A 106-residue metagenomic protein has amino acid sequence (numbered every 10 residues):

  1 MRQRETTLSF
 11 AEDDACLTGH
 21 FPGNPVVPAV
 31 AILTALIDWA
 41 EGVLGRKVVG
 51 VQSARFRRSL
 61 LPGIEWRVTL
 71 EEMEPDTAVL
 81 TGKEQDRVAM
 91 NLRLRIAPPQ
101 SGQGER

Functional and structural regions predicted by a protein language model:
M1-V27: Catalytic strand-loop segment that frames the active site of acyl-thioester-processing enzymes
R2-R4, L60, E71-R106: HotDog/MaoC-like acyl-thioester-processing domains
L8, C16, R46, L70 (+1 more regions): Generic detector of bulky aromatic hydrophobic side chains
L8-F10, F56, I96: Hydrophobic residues in beta-strands and at strand termini
D13-D14, D38, D76, D86: Acidic-enriched, low-complexity/disordered segments with a strong bias for Aspartate over Glutamate
P28, V48, Q52-R55, A78 (+2 more regions): Long, hydrophilic "mature protein body" segments
L36-M73: Hydrophobic beta-strand-centered segment that forms part of the acyl-chain substrate-binding groove
